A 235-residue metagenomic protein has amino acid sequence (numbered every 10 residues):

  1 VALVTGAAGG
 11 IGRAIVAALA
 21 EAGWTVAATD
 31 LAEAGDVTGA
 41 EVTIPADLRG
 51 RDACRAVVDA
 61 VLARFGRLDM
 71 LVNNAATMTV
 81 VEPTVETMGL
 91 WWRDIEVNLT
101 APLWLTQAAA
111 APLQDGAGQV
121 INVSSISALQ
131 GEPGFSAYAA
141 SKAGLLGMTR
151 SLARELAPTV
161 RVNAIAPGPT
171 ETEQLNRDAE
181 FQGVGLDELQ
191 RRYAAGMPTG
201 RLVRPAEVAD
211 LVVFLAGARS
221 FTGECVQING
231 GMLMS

Functional and structural regions predicted by a protein language model:
V1-V26: Canonical Rossmann dinucleotide-binding motif of NAD(H)/NADP(H)-dependent dehydrogenases/reductases, specifically
R55, T77-W92, G134-A137, N176: Conserved mid-core segment of classical short-chain dehydrogenase/reductases
L103, R201-I228, L233: C-terminal substrate-recognition "lid" of short-chain dehydrogenase/reductases
T106, S141, T149: Active-site helix of classical SDR
A111, A153-P158: Alpha-helical segment proximal to the catalytic Tyr-Lys
S125: Residue(s) in the substrate-gating loop at a strand-loop-helix junction that position the organic substrate next
Q130-S136, G200: Active-site loop immediately N-terminal to the catalytic Tyr-X3-Lys motif of short-chain dehydrogenase/reductase
